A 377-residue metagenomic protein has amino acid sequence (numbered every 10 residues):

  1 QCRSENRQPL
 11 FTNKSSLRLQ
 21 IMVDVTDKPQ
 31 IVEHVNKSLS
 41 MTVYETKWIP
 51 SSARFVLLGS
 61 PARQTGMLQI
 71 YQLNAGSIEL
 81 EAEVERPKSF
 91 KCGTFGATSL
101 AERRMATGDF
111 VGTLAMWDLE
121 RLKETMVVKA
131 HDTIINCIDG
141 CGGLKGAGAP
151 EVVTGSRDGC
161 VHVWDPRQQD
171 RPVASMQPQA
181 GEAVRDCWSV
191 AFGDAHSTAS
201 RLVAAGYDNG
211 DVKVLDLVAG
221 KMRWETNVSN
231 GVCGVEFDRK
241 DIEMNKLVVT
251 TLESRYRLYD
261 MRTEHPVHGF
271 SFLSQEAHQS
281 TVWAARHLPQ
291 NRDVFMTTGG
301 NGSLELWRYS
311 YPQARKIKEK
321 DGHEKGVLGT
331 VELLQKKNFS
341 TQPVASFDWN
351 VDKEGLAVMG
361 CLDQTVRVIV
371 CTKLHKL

Functional and structural regions predicted by a protein language model:
L10, L17-L19: Leucine-biased recognition of intrinsically disordered, low-complexity hydrophobic segments
I21-L215, R223-I242, K246-Y259, S271-Q290 (+3 more regions): WD40 beta-propeller repeat fold
Q313-L328: Acidic Ser/Thr/Pro-rich low-complexity disordered segments that often serve as glycosylated linkers/stalks around
